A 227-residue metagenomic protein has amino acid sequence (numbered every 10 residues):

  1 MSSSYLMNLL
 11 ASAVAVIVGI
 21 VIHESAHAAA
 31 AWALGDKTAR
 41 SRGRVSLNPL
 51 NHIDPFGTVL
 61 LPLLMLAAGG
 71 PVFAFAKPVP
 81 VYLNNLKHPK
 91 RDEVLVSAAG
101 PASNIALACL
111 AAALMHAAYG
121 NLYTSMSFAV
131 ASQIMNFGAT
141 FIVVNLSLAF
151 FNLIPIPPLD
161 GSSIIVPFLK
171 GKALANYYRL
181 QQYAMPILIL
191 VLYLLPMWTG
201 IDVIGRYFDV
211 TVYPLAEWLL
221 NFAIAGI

Functional and structural regions predicted by a protein language model:
M1-I227: Hydrophobic transmembrane alpha-helices and their immediate loop junctions in multi-pass integral membrane proteins
